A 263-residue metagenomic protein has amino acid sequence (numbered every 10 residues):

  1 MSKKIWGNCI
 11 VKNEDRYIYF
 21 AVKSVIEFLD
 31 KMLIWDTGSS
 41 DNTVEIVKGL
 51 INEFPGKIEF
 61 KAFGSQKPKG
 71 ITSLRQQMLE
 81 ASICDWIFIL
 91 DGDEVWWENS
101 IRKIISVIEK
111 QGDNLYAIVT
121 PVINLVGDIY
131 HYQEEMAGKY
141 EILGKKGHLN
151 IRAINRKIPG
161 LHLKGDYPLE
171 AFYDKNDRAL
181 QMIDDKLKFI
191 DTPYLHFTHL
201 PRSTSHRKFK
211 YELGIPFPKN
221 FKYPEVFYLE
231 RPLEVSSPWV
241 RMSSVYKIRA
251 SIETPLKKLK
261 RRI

Functional and structural regions predicted by a protein language model:
K4-W6: Cell-envelope/extracellular polymer assembly enzymes that use nucleotide-activated donors
I10-I34: Short, well-formed alpha-helical segments that are part of the catalytic scaffolds of diverse glycosyltransferases
A21, Q66-A81: Glycine-rich, basic loop-to-helix element that forms the pyrophosphate-binding segment of sugar-nucleotide handling
D36-V47, S65-K67: A conserved acidic beta->alpha catalytic loop
I51-I58, Q111: Short helix-capping segments at alpha-helix termini
I71-S73, W97-I263: Catalytic-site signature of metal-activated, phosphate-bearing donor transferases, centered on the GT-A/GT-A-like
I87: Short aromatic/hydrophobic "clamp" motif used to bind/position activated sugar donors
D91-V95: The conserved acidic donor/metal-binding loop of glycosyltransferases
